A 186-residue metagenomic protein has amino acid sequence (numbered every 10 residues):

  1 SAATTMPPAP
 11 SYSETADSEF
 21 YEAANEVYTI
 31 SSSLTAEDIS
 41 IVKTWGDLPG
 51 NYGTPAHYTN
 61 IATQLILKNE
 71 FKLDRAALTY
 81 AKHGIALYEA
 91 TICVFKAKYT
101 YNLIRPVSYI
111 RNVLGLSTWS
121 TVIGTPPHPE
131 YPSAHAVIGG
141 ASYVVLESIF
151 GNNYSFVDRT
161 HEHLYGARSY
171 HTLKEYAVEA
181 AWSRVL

Functional and structural regions predicted by a protein language model:
S1-L186: Acidic/polar surface patches and capping/hinge elements
